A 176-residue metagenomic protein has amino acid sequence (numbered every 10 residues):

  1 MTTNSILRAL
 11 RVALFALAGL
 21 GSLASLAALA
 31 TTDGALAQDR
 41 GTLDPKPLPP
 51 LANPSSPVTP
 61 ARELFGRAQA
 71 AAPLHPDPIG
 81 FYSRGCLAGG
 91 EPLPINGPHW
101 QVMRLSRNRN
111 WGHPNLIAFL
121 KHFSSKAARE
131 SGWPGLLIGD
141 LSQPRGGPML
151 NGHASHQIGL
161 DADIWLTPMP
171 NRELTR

Functional and structural regions predicted by a protein language model:
T2-F81: N-terminal secretory targeting signals
A28, R129, H153-S155: Sterically constrained small-residue positions within well-ordered secondary structures of folded domains
R67, H122, P148-L150: Residue-level detector of functional hotspots within protein domains
H75-I138: Active-site acidic/histidine clusters and adjacent loop/turn architecture that either coordinate catalytic ions
G139-Q143, W165-P168: Active-site-proximal beta-strand/loop segments in catalytic clefts of secreted hydrolases
P144-G159: Charged, often glycine-rich, active-site loop that binds/positions anionic groups
S155-R176: Mid-length scaffold segments of soluble, non-membrane domains
